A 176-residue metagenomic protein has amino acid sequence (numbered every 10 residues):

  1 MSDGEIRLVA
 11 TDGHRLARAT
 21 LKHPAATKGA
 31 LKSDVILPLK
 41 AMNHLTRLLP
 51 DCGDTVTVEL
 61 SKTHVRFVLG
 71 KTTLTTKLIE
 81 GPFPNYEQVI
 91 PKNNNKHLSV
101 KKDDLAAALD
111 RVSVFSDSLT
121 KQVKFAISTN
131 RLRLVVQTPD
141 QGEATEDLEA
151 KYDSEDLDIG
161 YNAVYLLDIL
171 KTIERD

Functional and structural regions predicted by a protein language model:
M1-T20, K28-I79, N94-D176: DNA polymerase processivity clamps
P82: Glycine-rich, pocket-lining loop/helix-strand segments that form or immediately flank
V89-N93: Bateman (tandem CBS) regulatory domains
